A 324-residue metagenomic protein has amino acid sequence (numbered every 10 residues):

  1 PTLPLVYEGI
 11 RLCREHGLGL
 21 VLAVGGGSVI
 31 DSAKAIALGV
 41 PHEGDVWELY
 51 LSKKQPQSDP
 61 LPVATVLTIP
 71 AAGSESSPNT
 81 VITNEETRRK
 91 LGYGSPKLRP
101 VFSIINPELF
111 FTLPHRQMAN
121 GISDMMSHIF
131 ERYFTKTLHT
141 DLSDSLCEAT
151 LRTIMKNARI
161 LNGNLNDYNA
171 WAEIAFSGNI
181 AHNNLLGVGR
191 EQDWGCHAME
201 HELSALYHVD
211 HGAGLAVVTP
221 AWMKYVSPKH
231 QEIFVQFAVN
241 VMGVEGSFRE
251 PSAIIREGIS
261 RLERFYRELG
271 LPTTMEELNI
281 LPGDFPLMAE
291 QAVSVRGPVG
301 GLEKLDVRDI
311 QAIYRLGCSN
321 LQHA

Functional and structural regions predicted by a protein language model:
P1, S28, L38-G39, T68-A71 (+2 more regions): Acidic, glycine-rich active-site loops and adjacent beta-strand->loop/helix elements that engage anionic groups
P1-G44, I160-W171: N-terminal small/polar loop signature for handling phosphorylated ligands or for N-terminal nucleophile
Y7-I10, P96-S103, L151, G189-H197: Acidic-glycine-rich active-site phosphate/pyrophosphate-binding loop
V21-V24, A64, A181-H182: Short glycine-rich or small-residue beta-strand-to-loop segments that form or flank ligand, phosphate, metal/Fe-S
P41-H139, Q236: A glycine/threonine-rich phosphate-anchoring loop and its flanking beta-alpha core in nucleotide/phosphate-binding
R132, K136-R261: Active-site segments that bind and position negatively charged phosphate/pyrophosphate groups
F234, V241, E245-A324: C-terminal charged capping/lid subdomain of soluble metabolic enzymes
